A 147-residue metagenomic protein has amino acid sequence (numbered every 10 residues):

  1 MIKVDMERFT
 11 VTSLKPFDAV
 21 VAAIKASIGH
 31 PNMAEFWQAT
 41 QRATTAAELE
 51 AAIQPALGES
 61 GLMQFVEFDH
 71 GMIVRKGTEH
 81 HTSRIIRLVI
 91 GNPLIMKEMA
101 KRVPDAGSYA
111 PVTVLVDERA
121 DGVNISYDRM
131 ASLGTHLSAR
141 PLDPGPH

Functional and structural regions predicted by a protein language model:
M1-H147: Feature detects long, helix-prone N-terminal segments enriched in hydrophobes
